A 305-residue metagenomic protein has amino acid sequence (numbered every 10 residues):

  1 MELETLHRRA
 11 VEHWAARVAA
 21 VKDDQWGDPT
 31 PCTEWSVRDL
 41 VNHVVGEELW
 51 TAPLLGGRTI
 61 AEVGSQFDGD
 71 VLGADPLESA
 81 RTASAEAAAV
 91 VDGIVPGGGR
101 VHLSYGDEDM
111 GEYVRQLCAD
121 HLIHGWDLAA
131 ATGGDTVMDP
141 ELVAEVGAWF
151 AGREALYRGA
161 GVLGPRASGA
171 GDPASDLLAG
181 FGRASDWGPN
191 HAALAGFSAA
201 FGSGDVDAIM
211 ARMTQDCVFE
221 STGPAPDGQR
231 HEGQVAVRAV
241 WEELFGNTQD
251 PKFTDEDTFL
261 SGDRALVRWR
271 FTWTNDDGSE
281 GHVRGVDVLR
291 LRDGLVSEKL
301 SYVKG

Functional and structural regions predicted by a protein language model:
M1-A16, A20-S36, L49, P53-T82 (+3 more regions): Structured surface interface patches that mediate subunit assembly and partner/cofactor docking
L40: N-terminal cationic and glycine-rich segments that engage phosphates or anionic surfaces
H43-V44: Glycine-rich loop at the start of a catalytic domain that most often binds anionic cofactors/ligands
L55, M213, L300: Short, flexible helix/strand-to-coil boundary loops that buttress conserved ligand/catalytic motifs in alpha/beta
A87, G196-F197, W241: Generic hydrophobic alpha-helical segments
G188-A211, Q215: Short, low-complexity N-terminal intrinsically disordered segments enriched in polar/charged residues
V206-E256, L260-G262: A solvent-exposed, acidic/Ser-Thr-rich amphipathic alpha-helical stretch
R238-G305: A beta-strand edge to alpha-helix "cap/lid" segment located at domain peripheries
